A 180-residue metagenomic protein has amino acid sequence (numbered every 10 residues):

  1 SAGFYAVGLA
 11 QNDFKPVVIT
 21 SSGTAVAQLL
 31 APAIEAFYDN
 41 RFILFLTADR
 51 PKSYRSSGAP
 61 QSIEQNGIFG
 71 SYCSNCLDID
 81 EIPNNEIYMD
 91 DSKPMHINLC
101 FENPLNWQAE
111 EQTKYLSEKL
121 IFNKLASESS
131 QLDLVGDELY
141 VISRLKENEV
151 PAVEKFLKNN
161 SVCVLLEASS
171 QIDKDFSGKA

Functional and structural regions predicted by a protein language model:
S1-A180: N-terminal alpha/beta PP-like core and its mobile active-site loop of ThDP/TPP-dependent enzymes
